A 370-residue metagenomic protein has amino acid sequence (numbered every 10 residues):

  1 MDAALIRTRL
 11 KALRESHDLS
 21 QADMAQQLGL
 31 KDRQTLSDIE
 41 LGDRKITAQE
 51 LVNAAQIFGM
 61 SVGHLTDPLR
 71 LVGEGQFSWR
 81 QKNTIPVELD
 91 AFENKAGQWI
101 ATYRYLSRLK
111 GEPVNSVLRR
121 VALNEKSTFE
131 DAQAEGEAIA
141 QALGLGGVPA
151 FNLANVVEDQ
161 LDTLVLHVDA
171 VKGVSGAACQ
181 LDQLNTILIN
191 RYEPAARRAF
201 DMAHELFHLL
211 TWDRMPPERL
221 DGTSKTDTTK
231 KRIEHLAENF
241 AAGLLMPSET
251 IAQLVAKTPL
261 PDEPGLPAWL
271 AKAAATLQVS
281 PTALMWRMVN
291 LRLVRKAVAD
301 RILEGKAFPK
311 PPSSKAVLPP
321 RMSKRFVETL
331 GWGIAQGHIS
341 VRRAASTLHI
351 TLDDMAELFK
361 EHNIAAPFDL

Functional and structural regions predicted by a protein language model:
M1-L370: Active-site hotspot residues in diverse enzymes, especially metal/ion-binding acidic/histidine motifs
